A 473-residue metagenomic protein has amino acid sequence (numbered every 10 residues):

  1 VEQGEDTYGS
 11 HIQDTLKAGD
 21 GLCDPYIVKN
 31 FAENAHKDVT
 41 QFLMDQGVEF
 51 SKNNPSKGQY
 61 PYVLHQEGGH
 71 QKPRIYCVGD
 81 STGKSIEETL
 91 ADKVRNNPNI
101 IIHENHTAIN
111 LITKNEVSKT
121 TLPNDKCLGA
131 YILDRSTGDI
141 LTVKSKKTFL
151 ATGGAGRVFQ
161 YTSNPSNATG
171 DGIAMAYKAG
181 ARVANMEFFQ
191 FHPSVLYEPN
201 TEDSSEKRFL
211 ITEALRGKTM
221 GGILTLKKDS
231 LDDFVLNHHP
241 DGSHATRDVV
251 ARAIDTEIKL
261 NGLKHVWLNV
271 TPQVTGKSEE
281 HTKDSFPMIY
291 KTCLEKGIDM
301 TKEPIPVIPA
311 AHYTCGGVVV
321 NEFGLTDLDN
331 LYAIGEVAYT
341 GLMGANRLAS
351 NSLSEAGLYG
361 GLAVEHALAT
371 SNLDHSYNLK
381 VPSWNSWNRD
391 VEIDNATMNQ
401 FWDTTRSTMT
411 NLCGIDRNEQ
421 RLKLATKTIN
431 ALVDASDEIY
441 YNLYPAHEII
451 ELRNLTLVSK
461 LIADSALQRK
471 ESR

Functional and structural regions predicted by a protein language model:
V1, V48-P73, L215-K218, I223-H244 (+4 more regions): Glycine- and aromatic-enriched mobile tails/lids
E2-F31: Glycine-rich active-site loop/strand segments that organize a redox cofactor
L22-V28, T40-Y60, I101, R182-N185 (+2 more regions): A short alpha-helix-loop-beta-strand transition element characteristic of N-terminal alpha/beta dinucleotide-binding
C23-H36, R74-D92, H103, T162-G170 (+3 more regions): Short beta-strand to alpha-helix junction loop
M44-D139, K144, A151, V195-E206: Conserved redox-cofactor binding core of oxidoreductases
N110-T142, I298-L342: FAD-site-proximal beta/loop scaffold in flavoenzymes
S145-K147, A151-G156, V337: Glycine-/small-residue-rich beta->alpha transition segments that form the dinucleotide
M175, A181-D299, E303, G357 (+1 more regions): An anion/pyrophosphate-binding glycine-rich loop and adjacent beta-alpha core in soluble alpha-beta enzymes
